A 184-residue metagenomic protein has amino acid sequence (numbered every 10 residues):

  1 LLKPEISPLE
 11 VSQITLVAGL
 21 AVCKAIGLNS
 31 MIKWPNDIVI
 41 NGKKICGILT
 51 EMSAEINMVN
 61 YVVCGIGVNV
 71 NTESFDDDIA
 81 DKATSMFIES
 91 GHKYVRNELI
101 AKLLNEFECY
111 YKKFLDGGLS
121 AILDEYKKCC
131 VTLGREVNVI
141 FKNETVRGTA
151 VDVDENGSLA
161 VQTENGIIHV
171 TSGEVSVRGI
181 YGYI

Functional and structural regions predicted by a protein language model:
L1-N60, K82, I88, K93-E98 (+2 more regions): Contiguous, small/hydrophobic- and glycine-enriched helical/loop subdomains that border and often "cap" functional
Y61-E73: Active-site beta-strand/loop microenvironment that shapes enzyme catalytic pockets
N71-D81: Cytochrome P450 core scaffold surrounding the K-helix E-X-X-R motif and the conserved "meander" helix-loop region
S74, V153-S158: Short, conserved beta-turn/loop elements at beta-strand boundaries and strand-helix junctions
E89-N143, V151, Y181-I184: Conserved, helical-rich catalytic subdomain that frames metal- and/or nucleotide-binding sites in enzyme alpha/beta
G148: Conserved TIR/SEFIR loop-to-helix hotspot centered on a Trp-containing motif with a nearby acidic residue
S158, E164-I184: Structured surface patches comprising rigid loops and adjacent beta-strands/short helices at the edges of well-ordered
